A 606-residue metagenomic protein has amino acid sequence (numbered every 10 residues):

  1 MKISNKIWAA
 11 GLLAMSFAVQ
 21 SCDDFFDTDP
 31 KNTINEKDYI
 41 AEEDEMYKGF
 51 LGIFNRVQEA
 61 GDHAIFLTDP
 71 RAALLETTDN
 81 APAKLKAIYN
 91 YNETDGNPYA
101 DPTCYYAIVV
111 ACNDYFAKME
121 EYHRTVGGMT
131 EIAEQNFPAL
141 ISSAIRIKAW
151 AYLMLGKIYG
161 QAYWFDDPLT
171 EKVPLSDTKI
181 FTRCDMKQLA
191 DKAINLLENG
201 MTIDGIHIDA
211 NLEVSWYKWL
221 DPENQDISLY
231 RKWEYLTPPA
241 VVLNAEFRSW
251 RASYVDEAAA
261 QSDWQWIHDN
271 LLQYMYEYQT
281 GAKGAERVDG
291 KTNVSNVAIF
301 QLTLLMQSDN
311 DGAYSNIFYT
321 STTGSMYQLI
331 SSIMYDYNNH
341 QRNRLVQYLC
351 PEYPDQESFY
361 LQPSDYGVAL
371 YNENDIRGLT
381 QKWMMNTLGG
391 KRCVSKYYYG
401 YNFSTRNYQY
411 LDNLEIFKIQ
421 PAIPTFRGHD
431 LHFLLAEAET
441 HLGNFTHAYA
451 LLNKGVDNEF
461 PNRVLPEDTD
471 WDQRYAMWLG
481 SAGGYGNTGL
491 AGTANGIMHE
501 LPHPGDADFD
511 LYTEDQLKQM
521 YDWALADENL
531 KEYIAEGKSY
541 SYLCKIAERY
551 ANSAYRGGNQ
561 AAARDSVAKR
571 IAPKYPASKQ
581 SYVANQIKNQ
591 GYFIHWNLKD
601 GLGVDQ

Functional and structural regions predicted by a protein language model:
M1-K31: Bacterial Sec-dependent N-terminal signal peptides
C22-A73, L271-L272, Y555, A562-Q606: Membrane-proximal, proline-rich intrinsically disordered regions
K37, A64-D79, A162, I208-V242 (+4 more regions): Short, surface-exposed recognition loops and adjoining beta-strand edges that mediate ligand/DNA contacts, enriched
Y47-K48, N55, A81-G160, T178-D191 (+5 more regions): Conserved, well-structured interaction surfaces
D365-G428: Flexible, polar/acidic helix-loop-strand segments at domain edges
